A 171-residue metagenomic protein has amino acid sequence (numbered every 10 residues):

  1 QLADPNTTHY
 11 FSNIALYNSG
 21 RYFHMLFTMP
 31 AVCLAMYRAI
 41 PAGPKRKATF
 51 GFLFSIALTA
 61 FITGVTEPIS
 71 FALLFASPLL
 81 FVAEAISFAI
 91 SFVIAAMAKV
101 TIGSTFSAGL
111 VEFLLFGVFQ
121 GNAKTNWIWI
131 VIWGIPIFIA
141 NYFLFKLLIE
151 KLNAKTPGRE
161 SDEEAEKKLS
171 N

Functional and structural regions predicted by a protein language model:
Q1-L16, M29-L34, R38, S55-I56 (+1 more regions): Transmembrane alpha-helical segments and their short flanking loops that form helix-hairpins/helix-helix interfaces
N18, P41-A42: A short, structure-level motif marking secondary-structure boundaries and short turns
N18-L26: Structural signature of hydrophobic alpha-helical transmembrane segments
F23, F52-L58: Generic hydrophobic alpha-helical membrane-segment signal
M36, A42-F52: Membrane-proximal intracellular helices of multi-pass ion channels
